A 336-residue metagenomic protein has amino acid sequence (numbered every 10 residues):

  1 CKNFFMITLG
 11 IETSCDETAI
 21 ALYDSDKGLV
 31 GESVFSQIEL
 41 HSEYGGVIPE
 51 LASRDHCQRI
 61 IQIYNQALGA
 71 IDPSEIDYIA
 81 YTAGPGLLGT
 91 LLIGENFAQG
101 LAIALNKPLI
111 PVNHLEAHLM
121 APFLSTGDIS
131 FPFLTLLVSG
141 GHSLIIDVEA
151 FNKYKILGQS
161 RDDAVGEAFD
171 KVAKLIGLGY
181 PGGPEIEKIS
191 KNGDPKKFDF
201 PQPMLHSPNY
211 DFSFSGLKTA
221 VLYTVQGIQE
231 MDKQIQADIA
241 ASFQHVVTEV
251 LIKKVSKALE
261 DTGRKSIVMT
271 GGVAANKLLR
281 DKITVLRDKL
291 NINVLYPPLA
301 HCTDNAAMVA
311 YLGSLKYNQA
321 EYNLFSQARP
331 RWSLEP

Functional and structural regions predicted by a protein language model:
I7-P85, H114, H118: N-terminal beta-alpha supersecondary unit
T18-Y23, T135-L137, S143-D147: Short beta-strand scaffold segments in enzyme catalytic cores
Y81-K107, K277-L286: Short Gly/Thr/Asp-enriched flexible loops that form oxyanion-binding sites at enzyme active sites
P111-L134, L312-G313: Conserved phosphate-binding catalytic cores of ATP/NTP-utilizing and phosphoryl-transfer enzymes
P111-V112, I267, T284-V309: Conserved phosphate-binding/catalytic loops in two-lobed NTP-binding clefts
M120, L295-E335: Glycine-rich phosphate-binding/hydrolytic loop that grips phosphoryl groups
G127, A150-D194, K218-T219, Y223-G227: Glycine-rich phosphate-binding loop plus the immediately following alpha-helix
K188-I267, N276-L290, Y317-A320, P336: A contiguous, well-structured pocket-lining segment that forms one wall/lid of small-molecule binding clefts in soluble
